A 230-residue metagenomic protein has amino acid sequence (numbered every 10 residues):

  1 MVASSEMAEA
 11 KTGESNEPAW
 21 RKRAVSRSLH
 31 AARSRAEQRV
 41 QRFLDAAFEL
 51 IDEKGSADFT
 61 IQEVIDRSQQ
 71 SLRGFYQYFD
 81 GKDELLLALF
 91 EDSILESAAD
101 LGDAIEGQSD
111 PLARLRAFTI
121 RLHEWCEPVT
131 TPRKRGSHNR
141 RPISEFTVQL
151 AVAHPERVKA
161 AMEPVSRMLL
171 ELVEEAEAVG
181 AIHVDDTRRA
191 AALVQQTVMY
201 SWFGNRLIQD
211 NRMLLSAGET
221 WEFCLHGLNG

Functional and structural regions predicted by a protein language model:
M1-R27, R121-E124, R167-A178, Q196-G230: C-terminal peripheral helix-coil segments that are non-catalytic and often amphipathic
A36, V40, L86-F90, I94 (+3 more regions): Amphipathic, non-transmembrane alpha-helical scaffold segments
A36-A47, V64, L89-S93, S97 (+2 more regions): Generic hydrophobic, amphipathic alpha-helix propensity
R42, L50-E84, A88, D92: Helix-turn-helix
A46-L50, W125: Short amphipathic alpha-helical elements of helix-turn-helix/winged-helix folds
A88, G102-K134, A190-V194: Hydrophobic alpha-helical connector segments
A113, E156-E163, E174-V194, R212-L215: All-alpha amphipathic helical-bundle segments outside canonical DNA-binding/catalytic cores that form hydrophobic
H123-E171, A178-A181, L207: Short secondary-structure transition hinges
